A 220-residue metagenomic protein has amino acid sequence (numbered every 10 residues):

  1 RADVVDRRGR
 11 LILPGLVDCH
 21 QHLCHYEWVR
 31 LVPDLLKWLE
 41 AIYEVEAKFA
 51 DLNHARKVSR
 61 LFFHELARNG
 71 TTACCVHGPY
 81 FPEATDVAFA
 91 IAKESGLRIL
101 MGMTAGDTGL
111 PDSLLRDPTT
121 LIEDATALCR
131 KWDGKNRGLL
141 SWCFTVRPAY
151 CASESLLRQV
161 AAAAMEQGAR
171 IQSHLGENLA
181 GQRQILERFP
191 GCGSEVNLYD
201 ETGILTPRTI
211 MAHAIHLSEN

Functional and structural regions predicted by a protein language model:
R1, S218-N220: Short, intrinsically disordered, charge-balanced linker/junction segments flanking boundaries in proteins
R1-L13: Histidine-rich, glycine-flanked metal-binding segment
R10-L11, C24-Y26, L31: N-terminal hydrophobic targeting/anchoring segments and the immediately downstream early-domain regions of hydrolases
G15-Y26, R170-L179: Histidine-centered catalytic micro-motifs
V29-L97, L121-R137: Alpha-helical scaffold segments that flank or form the walls of functional sites
C74, P79-P82, Y150-C151, A214-S218: Short beta->alpha connector loops
D86-I215: Metal-coordinating catalytic core of metallo-dependent amide/deamination hydrolases
